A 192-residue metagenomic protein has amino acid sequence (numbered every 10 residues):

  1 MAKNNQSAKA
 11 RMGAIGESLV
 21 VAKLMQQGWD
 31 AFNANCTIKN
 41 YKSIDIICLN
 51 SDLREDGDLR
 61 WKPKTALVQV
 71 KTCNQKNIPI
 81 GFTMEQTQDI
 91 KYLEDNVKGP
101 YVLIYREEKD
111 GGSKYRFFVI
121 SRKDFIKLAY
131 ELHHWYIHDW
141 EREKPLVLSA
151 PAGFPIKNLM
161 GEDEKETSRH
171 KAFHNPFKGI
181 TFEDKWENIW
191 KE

Functional and structural regions predicted by a protein language model:
M1-K42, I47-E192: Mixed-charge (Asp/Glu-Lys/Arg
